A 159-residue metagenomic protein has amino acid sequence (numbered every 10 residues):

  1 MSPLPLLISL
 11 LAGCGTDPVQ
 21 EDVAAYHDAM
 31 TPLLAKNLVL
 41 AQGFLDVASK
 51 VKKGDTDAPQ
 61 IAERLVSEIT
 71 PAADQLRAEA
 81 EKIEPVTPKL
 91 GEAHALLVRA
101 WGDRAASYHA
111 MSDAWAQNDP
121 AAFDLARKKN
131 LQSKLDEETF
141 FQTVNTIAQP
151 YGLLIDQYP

Functional and structural regions predicted by a protein language model:
M1-L4: Bacterial N-terminal signal peptides that target proteins for export
L10-G13: C-terminal motif of bacterial Sec signal peptides marking the signal peptidase cleavage site
G15-D17: Bacterial signal peptide processing site
D22-W101, S107-Y108, A114-W115, A122-P159: Alpha-helical segments in soluble extracytoplasmic regions
